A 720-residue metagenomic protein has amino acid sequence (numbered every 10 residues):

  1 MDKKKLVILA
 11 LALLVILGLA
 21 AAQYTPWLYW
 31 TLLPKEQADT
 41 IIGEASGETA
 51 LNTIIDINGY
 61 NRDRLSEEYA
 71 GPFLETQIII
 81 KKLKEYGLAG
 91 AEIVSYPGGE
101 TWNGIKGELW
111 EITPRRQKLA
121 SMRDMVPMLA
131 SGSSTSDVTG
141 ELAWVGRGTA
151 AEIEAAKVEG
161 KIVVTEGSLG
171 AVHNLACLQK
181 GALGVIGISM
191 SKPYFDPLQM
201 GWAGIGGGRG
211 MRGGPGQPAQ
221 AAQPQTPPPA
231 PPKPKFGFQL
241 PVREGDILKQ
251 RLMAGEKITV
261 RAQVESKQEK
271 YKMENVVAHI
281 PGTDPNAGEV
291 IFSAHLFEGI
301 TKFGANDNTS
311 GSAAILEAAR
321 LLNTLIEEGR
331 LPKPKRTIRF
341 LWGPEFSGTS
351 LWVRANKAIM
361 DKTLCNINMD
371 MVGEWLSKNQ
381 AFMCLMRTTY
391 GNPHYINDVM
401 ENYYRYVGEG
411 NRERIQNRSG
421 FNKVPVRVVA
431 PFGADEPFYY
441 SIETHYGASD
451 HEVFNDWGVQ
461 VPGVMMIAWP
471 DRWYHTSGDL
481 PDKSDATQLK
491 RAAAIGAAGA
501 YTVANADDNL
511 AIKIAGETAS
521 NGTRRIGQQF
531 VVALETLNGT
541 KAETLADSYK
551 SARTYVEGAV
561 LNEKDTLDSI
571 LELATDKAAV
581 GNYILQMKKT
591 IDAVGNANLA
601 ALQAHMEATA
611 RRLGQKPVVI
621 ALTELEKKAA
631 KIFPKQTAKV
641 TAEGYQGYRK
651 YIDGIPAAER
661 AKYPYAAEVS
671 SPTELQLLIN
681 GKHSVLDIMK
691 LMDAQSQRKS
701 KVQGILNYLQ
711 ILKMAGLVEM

Functional and structural regions predicted by a protein language model:
A22, I55, E67-P72, Q77 (+8 more regions): Extracellular/luminal Protease-associated
A22-D39, G43, G47-E48, N52-E159: Noncatalytic luminal/extracellular "stalk/propeptide" segments of secretory-pathway proteins
Q37-E44, G59-A70, W144, I162-S168 (+8 more regions): Second-shell loop/turn segments in exported
A45, R212-P218, Q223-P228, G237-F238 (+10 more regions): Metal-dependent peptidase/peptidase-like ectodomains
N52, G207, L321-L351, I359 (+2 more regions): Short helix-loop-beta-strand segments that form the rim/entrance of peptidase-like active sites
D124-E152, G213-A305, E317-R320, T324-K333 (+1 more regions): Soluble metallo-hydrolase cores and metallopeptidase-like ectodomains found primarily in the secretory/periplasmic
A486-L567: Charged, amphipathic alpha-helical linkers/stalks
A667-M720: Long, charge-rich, low-complexity alpha-helical segments
